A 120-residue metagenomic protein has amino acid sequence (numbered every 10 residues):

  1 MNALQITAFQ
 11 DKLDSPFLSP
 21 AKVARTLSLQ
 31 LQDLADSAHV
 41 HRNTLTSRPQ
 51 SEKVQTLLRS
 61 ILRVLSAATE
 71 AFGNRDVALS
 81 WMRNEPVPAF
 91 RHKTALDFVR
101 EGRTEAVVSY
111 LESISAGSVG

Functional and structural regions predicted by a protein language model:
M1-G120: Non-transmembrane "mature" sequence context
